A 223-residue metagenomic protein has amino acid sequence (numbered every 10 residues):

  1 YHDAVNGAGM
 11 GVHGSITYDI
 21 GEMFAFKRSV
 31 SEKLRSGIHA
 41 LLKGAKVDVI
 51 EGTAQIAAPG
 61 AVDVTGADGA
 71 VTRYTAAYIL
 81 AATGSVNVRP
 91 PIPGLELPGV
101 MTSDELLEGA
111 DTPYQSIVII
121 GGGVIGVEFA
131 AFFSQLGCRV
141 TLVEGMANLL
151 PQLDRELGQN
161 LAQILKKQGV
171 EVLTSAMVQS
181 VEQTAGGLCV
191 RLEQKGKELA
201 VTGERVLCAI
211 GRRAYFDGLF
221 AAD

Functional and structural regions predicted by a protein language model:
Y1-Y114, T141, M146-L150, E156-L157 (+2 more regions): Glycine-rich flavin
A54, A176-Q179, E193-E198, L219: Flavin (primarily FAD) cofactor-binding/catalytic cores of flavoenzymes
G69-Y78, G196-R205, F216: Core beta-strand elements of the Rossmann-like FAD/NAD(P) dinucleotide-binding domain in flavoenzyme oxidoreductases
A82-L95, A209-D223: Flavin (primarily FAD) binding-site architecture
S116, C138-T141, E171: Residues at the starts of beta-strands that form the adenosine-phosphate
I120-G123: Glycine-rich Rossmann-fold phosphate-binding loop(s) that bind the pyrophosphate of adenine dinucleotide cofactors
G126-V127: N-terminal Rossmann-fold NAD(P) dinucleotide-binding loop
A130, S134-Q135: Gly/Ala-rich phosphate-binding loop of Rossmann-like dinucleotide-binding domains, activating on the conserved
